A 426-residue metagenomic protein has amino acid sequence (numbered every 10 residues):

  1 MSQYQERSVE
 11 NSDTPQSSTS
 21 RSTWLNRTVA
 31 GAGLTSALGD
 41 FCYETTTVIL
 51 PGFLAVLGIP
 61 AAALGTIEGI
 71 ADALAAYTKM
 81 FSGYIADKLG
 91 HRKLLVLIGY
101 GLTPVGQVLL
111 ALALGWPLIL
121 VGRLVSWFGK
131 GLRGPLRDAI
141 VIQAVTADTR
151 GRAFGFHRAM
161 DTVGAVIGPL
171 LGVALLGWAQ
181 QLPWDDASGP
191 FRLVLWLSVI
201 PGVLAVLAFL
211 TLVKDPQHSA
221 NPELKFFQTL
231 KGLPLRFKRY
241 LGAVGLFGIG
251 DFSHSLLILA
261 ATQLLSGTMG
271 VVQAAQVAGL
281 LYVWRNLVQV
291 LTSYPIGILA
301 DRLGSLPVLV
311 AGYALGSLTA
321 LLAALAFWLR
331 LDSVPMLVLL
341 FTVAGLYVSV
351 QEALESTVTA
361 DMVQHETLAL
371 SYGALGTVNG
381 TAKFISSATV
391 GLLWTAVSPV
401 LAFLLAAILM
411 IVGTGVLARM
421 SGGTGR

Functional and structural regions predicted by a protein language model:
S18-A75, R239-L281: Helix-loop boundary and gating motifs at the non-cytosolic
G52-V56, I167-G189, A260-Q263, I385-L401: Transmembrane alpha-helix termini and helix-breaking/packing motifs in multi-pass membrane transporters
D72-M80, A165-V166, N286-Y294, K383-F384: Residue-level signature of mid-helix packing/kink "hotspots" within the transmembrane helices of 12-pass Major
T78-H91, L176, L291-S305, W394: Helix-to-loop junctions at the C-terminal end of transmembrane segments in multipass secondary transporters
K88-Y100, R302-A314: Cytoplasmic membrane-interface "Motif A"-like loop-to-helix N-cap segments of 12-TM Major Facilitator Superfamily
G101-L114, A314-L331: C-terminal ends and interior cores of transmembrane alpha-helices in multi-pass membrane transporters/permeases
L132-V145, V350-V363: Intracellular juxtamembrane helix-capping segments at the cytosolic ends of symmetry-related transmembrane helices
V199-S219, G413-S421: C-terminal membrane-cytosol helix-exit motif in multi-pass small-molecule transporters
